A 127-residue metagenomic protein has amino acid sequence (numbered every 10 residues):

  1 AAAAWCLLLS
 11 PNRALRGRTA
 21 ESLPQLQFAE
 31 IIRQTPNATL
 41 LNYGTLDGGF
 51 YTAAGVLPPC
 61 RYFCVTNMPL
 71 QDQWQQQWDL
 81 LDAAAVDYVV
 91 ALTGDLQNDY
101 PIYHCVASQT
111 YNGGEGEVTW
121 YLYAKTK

Functional and structural regions predicted by a protein language model:
A1-A20: Transmembrane alpha-helical segments
A2-A4, E30, K125: Intrinsic disorder/low-complexity segments
A2-A4, L26, E117: N-terminal functional modules and adjacent low-complexity/disordered segments of proteins
A14-L70, W74-Q97: Short periplasmic/luminal acceptor-recognition loop of GT-C membrane glycosyltransferases, typified by
D87-K127: Aromatic/acidic, Gly/Pro-rich catalytic loop(s) in extracytoplasmic/lumenal soluble domains of multi-pass membrane
